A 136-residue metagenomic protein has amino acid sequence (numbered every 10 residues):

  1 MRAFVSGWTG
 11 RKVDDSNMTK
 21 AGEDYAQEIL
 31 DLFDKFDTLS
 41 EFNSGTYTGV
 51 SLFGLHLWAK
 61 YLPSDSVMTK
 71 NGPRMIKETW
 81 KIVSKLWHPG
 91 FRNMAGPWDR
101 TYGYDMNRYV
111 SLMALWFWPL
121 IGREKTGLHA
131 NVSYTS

Functional and structural regions predicted by a protein language model:
M1-L62: Aromatic-lined, polymer-binding surfaces characteristic of secreted/periplasmic polysaccharide-degrading enzymes
P63-S136: Extended polysaccharide-engagement surfaces of secreted carbohydrate-active enzymes
